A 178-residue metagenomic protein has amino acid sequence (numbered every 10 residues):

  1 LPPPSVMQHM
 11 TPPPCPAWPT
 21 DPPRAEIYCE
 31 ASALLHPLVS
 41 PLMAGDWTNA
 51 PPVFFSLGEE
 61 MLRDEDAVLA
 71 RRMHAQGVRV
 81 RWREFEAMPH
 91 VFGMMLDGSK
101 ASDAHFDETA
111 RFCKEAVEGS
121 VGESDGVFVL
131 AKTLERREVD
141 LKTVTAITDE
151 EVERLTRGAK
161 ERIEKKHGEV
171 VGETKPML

Functional and structural regions predicted by a protein language model:
L1-L178: Alpha/beta hydrolase fold serine-hydrolase catalytic domain that processes acyl esters and thioesters
